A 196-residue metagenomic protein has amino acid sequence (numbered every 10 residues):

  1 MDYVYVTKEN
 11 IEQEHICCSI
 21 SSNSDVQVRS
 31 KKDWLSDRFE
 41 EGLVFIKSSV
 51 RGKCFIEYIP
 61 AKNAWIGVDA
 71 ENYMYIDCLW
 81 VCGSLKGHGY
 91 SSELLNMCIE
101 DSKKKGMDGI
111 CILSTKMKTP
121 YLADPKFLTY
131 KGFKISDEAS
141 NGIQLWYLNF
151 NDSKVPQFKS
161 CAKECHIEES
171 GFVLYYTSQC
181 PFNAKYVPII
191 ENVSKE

Functional and structural regions predicted by a protein language model:
M1-S49, F182, Y186-I189: Short amphipathic alpha-helix that is part of the acyltransferase structural core
R51-N63, Y75-W80: Conserved beta-strand in the GNAT
N63-I76, K86: A conserved beta-turn-beta hairpin within the catalytic core of GNAT-like acetyltransferases that forms part
V81, G87-S102: Conserved acetyl-CoA-binding loop-helix of GNAT-fold acetyltransferases
S102-M117: Conserved GNAT acetyl-CoA-binding A-motif
L113-S114, G132-W146: Conserved catalytic-core motifs of GNAT/GCN5-like acyltransferases
S140-E164: C-terminal "cap" of GNAT-fold acetyltransferases
C161-S194: Local sequence-structure signature of Cys/Sec-based thiol-disulfide redox active-site neighborhoods
